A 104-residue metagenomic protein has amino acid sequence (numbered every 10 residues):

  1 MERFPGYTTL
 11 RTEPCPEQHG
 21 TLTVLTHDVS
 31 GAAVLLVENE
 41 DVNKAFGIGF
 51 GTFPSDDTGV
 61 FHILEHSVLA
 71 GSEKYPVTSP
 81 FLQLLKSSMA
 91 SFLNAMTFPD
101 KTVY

Functional and structural regions predicted by a protein language model:
M1-N43: N- or domain-start disorder-to-order transition segments that initiate the globular core
G20, E38-V103: M16/MPP (pitrilysin/insulinase) zinc-metallopeptidase core fold and M16-derived inactive scaffolds
